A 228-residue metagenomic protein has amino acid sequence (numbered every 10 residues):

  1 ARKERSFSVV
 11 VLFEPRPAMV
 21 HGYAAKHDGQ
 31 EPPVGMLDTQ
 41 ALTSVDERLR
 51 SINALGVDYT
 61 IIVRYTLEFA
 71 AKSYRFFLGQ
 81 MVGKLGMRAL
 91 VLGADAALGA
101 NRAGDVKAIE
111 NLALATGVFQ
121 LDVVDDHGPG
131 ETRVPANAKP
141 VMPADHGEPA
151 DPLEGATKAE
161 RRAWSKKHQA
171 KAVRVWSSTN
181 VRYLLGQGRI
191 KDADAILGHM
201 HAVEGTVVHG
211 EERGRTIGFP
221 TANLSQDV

Functional and structural regions predicted by a protein language model:
A1: Short, glycine-rich nucleotide/cofactor-binding loops
E4-L12, V118: Short beta-strand/loop segments at the ligand-binding rim of alpha/beta enzyme cores
V10, I62, V123-V124: A structural preference for short, hydrophobic beta-strand core positions in alpha/beta folds
P15-Q120, P135: N-terminal Rossmann-like or analogous alpha/beta NTP/dinucleotide-binding catalytic cores that position adenine
R75, G79-V228: Active-site cores that bind ATP or allylic diphosphates and position pyrophosphate for catalysis
